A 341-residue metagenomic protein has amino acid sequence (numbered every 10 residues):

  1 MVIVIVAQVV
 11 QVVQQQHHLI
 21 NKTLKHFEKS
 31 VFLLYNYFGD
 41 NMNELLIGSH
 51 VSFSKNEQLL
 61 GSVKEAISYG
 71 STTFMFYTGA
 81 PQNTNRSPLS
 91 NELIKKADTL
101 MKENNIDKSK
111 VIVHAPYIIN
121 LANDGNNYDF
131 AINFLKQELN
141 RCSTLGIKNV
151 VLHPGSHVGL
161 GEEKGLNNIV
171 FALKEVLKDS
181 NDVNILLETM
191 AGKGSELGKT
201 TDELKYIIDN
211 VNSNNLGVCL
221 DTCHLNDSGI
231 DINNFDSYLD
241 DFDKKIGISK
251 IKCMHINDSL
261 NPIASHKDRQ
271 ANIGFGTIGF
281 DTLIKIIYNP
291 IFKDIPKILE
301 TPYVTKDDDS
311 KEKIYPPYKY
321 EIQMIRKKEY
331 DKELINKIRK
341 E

Functional and structural regions predicted by a protein language model:
H18-L19, F27, L33, Y37: Short hydrophobic targeting helices and cationic amphipathic motifs that mediate membrane/organellar targeting
Y35-A115, L121-N140, K327-E341: N-terminal pre-domain/capping segments
I47-V51, F74-F76, V111-A115, V150-L152 (+4 more regions): Hydrophobic faces of well-ordered beta-strands that scaffold small-molecule active sites in alpha/beta enzyme cores
H50-S54, G79-P81, P116-I118, G155-H157 (+4 more regions): Active-site beta-loop-alpha junctions enriched in small/polar residues
E57, N120-G217: Active-site acidic/histidine proton-transfer and metal-coordination neighborhood in alpha/beta enzyme cores
I94-V113, V170-S180, N210-V211, F280-I286: Alpha-helix-loop-beta-strand connector modules within alpha/beta enzyme cores
G125-E138, E162-K174, T200-N210, D236-D240 (+2 more regions): Short, electropositive alpha-helical surface patch
K174-I273: Acidic/histidine-rich catalytic cores of soluble enzymes
